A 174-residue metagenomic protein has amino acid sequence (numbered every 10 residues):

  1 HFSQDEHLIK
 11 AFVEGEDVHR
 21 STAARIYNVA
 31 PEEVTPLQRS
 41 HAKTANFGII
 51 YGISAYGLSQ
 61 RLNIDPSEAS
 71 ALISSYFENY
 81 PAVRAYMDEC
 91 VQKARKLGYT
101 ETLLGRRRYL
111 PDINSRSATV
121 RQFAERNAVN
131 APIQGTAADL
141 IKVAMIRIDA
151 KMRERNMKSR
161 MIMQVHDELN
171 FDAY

Functional and structural regions predicted by a protein language model:
H1-Y174: Conserved catalytic core of nucleotide polymerization and phosphodiester-bond processing enzymes
